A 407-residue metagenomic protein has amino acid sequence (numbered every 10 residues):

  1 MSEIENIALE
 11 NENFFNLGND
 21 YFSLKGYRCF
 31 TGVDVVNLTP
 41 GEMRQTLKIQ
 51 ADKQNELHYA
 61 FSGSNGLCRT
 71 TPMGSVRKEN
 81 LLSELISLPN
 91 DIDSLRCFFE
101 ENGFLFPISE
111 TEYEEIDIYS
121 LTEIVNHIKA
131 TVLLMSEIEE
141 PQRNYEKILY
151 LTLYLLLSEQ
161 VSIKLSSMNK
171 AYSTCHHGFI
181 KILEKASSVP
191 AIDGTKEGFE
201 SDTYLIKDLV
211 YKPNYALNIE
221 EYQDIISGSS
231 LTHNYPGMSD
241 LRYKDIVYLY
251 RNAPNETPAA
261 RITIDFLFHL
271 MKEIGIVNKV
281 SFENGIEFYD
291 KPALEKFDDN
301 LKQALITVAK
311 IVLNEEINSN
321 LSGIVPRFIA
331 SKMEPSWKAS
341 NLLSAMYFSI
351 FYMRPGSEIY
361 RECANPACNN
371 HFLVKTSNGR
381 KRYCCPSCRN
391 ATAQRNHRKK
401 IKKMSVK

Functional and structural regions predicted by a protein language model:
M1-L373: Short helix-coil boundary/hinge micro-motifs
M346-K407: BZIP DNA-binding basic region
